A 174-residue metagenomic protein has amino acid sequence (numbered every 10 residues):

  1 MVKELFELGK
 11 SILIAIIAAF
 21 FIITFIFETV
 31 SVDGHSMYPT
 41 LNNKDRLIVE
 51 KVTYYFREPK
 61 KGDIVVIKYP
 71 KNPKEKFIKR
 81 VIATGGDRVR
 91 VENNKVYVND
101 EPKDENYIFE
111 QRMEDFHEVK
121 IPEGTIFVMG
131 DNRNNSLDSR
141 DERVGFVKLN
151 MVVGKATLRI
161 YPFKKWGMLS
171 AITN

Functional and structural regions predicted by a protein language model:
M1-F6, F21, F25, S31 (+1 more regions): Soluble "head" domains of membrane/secretory-pathway proteins
K10-I26: Hydrophobic membrane-insertion alpha-helices, especially the h-region of bacterial N-terminal signal peptides
